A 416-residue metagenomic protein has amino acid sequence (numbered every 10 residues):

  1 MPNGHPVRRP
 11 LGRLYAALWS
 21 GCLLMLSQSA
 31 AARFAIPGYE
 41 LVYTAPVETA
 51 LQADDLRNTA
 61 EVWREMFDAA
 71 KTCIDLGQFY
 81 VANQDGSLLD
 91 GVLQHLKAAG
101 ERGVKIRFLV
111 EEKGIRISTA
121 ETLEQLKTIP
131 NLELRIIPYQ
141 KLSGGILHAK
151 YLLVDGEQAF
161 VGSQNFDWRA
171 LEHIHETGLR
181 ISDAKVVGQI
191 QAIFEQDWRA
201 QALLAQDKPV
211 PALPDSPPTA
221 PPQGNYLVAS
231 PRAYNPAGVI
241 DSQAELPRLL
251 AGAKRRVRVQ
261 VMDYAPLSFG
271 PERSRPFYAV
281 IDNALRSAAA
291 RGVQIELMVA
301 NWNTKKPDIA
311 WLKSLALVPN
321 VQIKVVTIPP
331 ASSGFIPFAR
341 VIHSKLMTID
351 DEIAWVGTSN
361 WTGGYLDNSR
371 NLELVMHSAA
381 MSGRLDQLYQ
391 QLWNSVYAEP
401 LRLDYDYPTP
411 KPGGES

Functional and structural regions predicted by a protein language model:
M1-G12: N-terminal secretory signal peptides that target proteins for export/translocation
H5, G21-L23, L401: Residue-level marker of intrinsically disordered, low-complexity segments enriched for small/polar residues
L11-L14, F338: A short, flexible low-complexity segment enriched in Lys/Arg and Gly/Pro that occurs in N-terminal basic tails
Y15-L26: Bacterial N-terminal signal peptides
S27-S416: Charged, low-complexity intrinsically disordered terminal segments
